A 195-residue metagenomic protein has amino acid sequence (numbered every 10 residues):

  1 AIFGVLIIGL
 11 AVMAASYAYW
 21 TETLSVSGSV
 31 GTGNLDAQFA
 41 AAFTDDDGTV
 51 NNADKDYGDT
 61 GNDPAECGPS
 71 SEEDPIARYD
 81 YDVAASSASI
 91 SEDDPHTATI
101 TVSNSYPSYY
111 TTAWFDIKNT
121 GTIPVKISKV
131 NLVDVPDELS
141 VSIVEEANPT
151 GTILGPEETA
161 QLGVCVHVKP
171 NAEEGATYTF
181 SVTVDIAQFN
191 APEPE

Functional and structural regions predicted by a protein language model:
A1-A88, E174-E195: Short, polar/proline-rich extracytoplasmic segments that appear immediately after membrane translocation
I8, Y106, P149: Short, flexible active-site loop motifs that bind/organize anionic cofactors or intermediates
E22, G31, T101, S105-D134 (+1 more regions): C-terminal, structured domain-capping segment
A42, A88, S105, S128-L132 (+1 more regions): Generic beta-strand hydrophobic packing signal
S91-I100: N-terminal edge beta-strand
V133-E145: Short, solvent-exposed loop/linker segments at beta-strand-coil boundaries, enriched for Pro/Gly and Ser/Thr
I143-I153: Serine/threonine-rich, repeat-prone extracellular segments and beta-strand-based repeat modules of secreted/surface
